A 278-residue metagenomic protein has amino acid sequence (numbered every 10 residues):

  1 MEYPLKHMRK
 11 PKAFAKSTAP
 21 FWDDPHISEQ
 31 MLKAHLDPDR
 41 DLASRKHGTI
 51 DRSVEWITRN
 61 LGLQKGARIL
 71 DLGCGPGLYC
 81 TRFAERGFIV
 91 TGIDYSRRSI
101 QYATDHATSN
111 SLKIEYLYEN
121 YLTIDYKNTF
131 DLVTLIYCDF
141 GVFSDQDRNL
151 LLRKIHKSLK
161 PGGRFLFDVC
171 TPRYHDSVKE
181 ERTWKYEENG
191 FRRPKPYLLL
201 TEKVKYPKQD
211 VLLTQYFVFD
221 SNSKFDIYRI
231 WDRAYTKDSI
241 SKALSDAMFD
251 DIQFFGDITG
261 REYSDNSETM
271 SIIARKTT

Functional and structural regions predicted by a protein language model:
M1-W22: N-terminal auxiliary segments of SAM/dcSAM-dependent transferases
P76-R86: Conserved SAM-binding loop of SAM-dependent methyltransferases across substrates and taxa, primarily the Class I
S96-R98: Conserved SAM/SAH-binding beta-strand->alpha-helix loop
S109-T123: Conserved SAM-binding strand-loop segment of SAM-dependent methyltransferases
D125-L132: A short acidic, Gly/Pro-enriched loop at the edge of an enzyme's catalytic core that lines a small-molecule cofactor
N149-P161: A short glycine-rich, Lys/Arg-flanked "PGG" loop and its adjoining helix->strand segment in the class I
L166-S239: SAM-dependent methyltransferase
W231-T278: C-terminal lobe and adjacent flexible extensions of AdoMet/dcAdoMet transferase-like proteins
